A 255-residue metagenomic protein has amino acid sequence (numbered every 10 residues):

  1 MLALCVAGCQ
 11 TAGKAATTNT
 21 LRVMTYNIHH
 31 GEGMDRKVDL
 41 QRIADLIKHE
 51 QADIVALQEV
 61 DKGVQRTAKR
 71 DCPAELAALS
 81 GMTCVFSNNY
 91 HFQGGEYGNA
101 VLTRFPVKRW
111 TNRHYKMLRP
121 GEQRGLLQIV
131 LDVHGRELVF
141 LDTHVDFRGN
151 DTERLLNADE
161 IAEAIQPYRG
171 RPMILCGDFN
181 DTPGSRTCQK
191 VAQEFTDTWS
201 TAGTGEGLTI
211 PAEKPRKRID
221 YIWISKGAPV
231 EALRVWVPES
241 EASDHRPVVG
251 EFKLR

Functional and structural regions predicted by a protein language model:
M1-A7: Bacterial N-terminal signal peptides
Q10-I54, R66, A78, T83-F86 (+1 more regions): Active-site regions of metal-assisted phosphoester/phosphodiester hydrolases, unifying DNase/endonuclease modules
A56-D61: A short beta-strand-loop structural module common to alpha/beta enzyme folds
